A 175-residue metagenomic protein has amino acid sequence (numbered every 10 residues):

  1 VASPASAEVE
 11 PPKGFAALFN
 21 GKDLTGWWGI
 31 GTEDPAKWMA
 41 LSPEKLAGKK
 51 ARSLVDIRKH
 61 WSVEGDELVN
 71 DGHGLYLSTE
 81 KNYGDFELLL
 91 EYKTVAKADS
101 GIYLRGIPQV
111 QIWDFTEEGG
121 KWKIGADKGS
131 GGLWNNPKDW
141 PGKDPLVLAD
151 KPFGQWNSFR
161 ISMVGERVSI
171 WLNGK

Functional and structural regions predicted by a protein language model:
P4-K175: Carbohydrate-interacting regions of secretory-pathway proteins
